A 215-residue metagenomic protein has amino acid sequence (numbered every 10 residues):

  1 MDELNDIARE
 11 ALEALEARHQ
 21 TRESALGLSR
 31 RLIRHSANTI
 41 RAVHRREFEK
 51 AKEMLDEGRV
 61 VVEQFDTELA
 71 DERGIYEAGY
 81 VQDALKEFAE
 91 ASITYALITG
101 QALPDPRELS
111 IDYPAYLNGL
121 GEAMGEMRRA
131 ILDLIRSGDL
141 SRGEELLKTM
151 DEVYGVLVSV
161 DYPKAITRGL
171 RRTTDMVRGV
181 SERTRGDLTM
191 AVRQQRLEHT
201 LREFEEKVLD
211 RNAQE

Functional and structural regions predicted by a protein language model:
M1-L69: Leu/Val/Ala/Ile-rich N-terminal alpha-helices, chiefly Sec-type signal peptides and the beginnings
A17-L28, I40-V43, E47-K50, R73-D83 (+6 more regions): Non-transmembrane, amphipathic alpha-helical segments
S36, I40-V43, V62-L69, F88 (+5 more regions): A structural signal for well-ordered alpha-helices, especially hydrophobic packing surfaces of coiled-coils
F48-R59, D139-L157: Short secondary-structure subsegments characteristic of cysteine-rich extracellular domains
E53-I111: Long, charged all-alpha helical bundle/coiled-coil segments in cytosolic proteins
A91-S141, L146-L147, V160, A191 (+2 more regions): Long, charged alpha-helical scaffolding segments
G169-E215: C-terminal accessory extensions/subdomains outside the catalytic/core fold
